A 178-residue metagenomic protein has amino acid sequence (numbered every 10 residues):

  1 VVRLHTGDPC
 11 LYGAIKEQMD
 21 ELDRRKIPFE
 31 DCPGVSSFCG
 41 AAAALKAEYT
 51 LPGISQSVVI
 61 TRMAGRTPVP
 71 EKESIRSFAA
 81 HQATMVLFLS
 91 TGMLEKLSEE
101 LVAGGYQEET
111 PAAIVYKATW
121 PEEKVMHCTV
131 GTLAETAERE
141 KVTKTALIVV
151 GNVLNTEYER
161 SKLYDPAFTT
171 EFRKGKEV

Functional and structural regions predicted by a protein language model:
V1, A14, S57, G65 (+1 more regions): A contiguous loop/helix-start segment that scaffolds small-molecule binding in enzyme catalytic cores
T6-H81, K124-H127: Class I SAM-dependent methyltransferase SAM-binding "motif I" and its flanking Rossmann-like core
